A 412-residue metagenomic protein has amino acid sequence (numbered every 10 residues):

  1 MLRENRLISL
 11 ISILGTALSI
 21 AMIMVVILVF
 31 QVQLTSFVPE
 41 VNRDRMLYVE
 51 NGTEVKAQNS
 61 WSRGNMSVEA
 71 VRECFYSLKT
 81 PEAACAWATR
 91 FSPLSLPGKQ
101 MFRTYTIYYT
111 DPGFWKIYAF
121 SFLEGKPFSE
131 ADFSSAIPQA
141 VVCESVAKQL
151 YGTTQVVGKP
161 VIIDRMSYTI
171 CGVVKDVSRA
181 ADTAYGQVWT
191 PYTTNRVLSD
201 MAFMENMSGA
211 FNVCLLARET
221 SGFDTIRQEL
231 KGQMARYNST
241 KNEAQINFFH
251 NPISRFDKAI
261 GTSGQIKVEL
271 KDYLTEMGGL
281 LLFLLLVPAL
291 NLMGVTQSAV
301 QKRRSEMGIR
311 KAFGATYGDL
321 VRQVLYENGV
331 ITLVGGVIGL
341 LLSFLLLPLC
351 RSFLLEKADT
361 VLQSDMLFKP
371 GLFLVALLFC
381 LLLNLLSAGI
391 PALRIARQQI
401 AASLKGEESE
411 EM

Functional and structural regions predicted by a protein language model:
L2, V300-R303, I309-G318, Q398 (+1 more regions): Short helix-to-coil transition segments within interhelical loops that connect adjacent transmembrane helices
E4-Q33, V268-S305, L333: Hydrophobic alpha-helical transmembrane segments of multi-pass inner-membrane transport and secretion
L7-L18, L290, S305-R351, V375 (+2 more regions): Transmembrane alpha-helical interface segments in multi-pass membrane proteins
V26-S95, M101, Y108, S208-N212: Membrane-proximal extracellular/periplasmic loop immediately following the first transmembrane helix
L34-N42, F344-L372: Short juxtamembrane loops and helix-capping segments at transmembrane helix boundaries of multi-pass membrane proteins
Y76-L150, V157: Short beta-strand boundary microenvironments
G113-P127, P138-I266: Mid-to-C-terminal secondary-structure elements that act as membrane-proximal/extracytoplasmic interface segments
L372-M412: C-terminal membrane-exit region of the final transmembrane helix in multipass inner-membrane proteins
